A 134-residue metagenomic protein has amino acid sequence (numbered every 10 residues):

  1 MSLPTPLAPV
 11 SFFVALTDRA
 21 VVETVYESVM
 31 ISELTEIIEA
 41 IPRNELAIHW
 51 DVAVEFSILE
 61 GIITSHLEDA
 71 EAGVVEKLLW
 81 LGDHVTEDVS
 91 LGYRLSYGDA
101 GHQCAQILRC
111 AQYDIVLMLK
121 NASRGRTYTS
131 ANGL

Functional and structural regions predicted by a protein language model:
M1-L134: Domain-level signal for soluble alpha/beta catalytic cores
